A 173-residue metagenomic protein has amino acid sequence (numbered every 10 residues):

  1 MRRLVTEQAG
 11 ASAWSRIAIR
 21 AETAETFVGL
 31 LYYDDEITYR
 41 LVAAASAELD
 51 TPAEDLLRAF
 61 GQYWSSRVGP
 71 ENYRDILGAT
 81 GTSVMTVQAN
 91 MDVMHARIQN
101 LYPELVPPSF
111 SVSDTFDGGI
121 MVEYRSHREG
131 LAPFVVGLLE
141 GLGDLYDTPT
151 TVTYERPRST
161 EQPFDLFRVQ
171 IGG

Functional and structural regions predicted by a protein language model:
R2: Basic nucleic-acid-binding interfaces
A9-G10, W14, G61: Glycine-centered helix-coil hinge/cap
A13-L49: Long amphipathic alpha-helical segments
T38-A132: Amphipathic interaction/junction segments at domain boundaries or subunit interfaces
L105-E123, R128, A132, D144 (+1 more regions): Short terminal or interdomain "cap/linker" segment that borders an active site or interface and mediates
